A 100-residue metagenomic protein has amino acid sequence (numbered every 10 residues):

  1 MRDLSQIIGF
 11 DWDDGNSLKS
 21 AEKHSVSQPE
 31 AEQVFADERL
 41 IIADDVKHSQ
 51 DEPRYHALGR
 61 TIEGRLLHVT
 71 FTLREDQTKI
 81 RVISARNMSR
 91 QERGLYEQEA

Functional and structural regions predicted by a protein language model:
M1-A100: Ribonuclease/tRNase effector modules and their secretory precursors
